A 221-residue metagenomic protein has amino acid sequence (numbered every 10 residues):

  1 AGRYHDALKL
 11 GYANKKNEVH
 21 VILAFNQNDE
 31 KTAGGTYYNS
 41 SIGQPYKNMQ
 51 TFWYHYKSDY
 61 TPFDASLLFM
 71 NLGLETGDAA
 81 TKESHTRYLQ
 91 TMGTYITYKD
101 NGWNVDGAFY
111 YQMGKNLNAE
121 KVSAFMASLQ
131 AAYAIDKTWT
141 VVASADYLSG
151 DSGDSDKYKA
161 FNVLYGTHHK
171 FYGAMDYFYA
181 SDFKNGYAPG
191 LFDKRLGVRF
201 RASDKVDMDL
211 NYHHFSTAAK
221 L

Functional and structural regions predicted by a protein language model:
A1-K31, T36-S40: Outer-membrane beta-barrel channel domains
G2-D6, A13, Y46-Q50, T86-M92 (+3 more regions): Residues that define the transmembrane beta-barrel architecture of outer-membrane proteins
L8-Y12, F52-Y56, T94-Y98, L129-Y133 (+2 more regions): Residues on the lipid-exposed face of transmembrane beta-strands in outer-membrane beta-barrel proteins
N14-K16, L23-D29, S58-Y60, F69-E75 (+4 more regions): Transmembrane beta-strands of outer-membrane beta-barrel pores
K16-V21, Y60-S66, G102-D106, T138-V141 (+1 more regions): Repeated loop/turn-to-beta-strand initiation elements of outer-membrane beta-barrel proteins
Q27-S40, N48-Q50, M70-T81, G114-N116: Active-site-proximal beta-alpha loop/turn segments in soluble metabolic enzymes
Y46-Y95, F178-S181, H213-L221: Outer membrane beta-barrel transmembrane domains
K82, A108, Q112, L117-R201 (+2 more regions): Extracellular/periplasmic loop regions
